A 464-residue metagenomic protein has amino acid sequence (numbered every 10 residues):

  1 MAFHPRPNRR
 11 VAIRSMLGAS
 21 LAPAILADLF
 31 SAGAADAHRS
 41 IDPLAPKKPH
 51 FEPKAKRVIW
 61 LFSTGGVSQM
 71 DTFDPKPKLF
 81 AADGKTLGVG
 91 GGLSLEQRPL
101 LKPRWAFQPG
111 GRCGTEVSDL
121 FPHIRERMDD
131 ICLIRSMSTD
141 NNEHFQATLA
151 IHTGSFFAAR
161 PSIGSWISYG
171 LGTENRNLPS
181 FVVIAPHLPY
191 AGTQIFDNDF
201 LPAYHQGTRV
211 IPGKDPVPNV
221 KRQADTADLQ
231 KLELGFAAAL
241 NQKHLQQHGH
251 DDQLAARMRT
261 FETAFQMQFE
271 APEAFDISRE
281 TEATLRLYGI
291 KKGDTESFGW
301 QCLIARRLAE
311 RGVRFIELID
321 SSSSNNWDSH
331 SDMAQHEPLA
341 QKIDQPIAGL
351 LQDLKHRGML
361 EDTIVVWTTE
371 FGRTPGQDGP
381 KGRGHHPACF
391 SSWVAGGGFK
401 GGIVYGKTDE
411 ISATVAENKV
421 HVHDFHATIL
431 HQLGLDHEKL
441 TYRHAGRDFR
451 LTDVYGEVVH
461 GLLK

Functional and structural regions predicted by a protein language model:
M1-K464: Ligand-binding pockets and gating/stacking loops
